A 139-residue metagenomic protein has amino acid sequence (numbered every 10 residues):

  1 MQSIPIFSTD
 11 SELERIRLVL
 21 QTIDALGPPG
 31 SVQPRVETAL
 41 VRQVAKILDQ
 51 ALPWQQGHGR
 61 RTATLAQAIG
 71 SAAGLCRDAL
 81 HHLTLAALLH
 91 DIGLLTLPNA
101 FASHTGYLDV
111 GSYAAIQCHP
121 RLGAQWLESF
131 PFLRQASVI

Functional and structural regions predicted by a protein language model:
M1-I139: Histidine- and acidic-residue-rich, metal-dependent catalytic cores
